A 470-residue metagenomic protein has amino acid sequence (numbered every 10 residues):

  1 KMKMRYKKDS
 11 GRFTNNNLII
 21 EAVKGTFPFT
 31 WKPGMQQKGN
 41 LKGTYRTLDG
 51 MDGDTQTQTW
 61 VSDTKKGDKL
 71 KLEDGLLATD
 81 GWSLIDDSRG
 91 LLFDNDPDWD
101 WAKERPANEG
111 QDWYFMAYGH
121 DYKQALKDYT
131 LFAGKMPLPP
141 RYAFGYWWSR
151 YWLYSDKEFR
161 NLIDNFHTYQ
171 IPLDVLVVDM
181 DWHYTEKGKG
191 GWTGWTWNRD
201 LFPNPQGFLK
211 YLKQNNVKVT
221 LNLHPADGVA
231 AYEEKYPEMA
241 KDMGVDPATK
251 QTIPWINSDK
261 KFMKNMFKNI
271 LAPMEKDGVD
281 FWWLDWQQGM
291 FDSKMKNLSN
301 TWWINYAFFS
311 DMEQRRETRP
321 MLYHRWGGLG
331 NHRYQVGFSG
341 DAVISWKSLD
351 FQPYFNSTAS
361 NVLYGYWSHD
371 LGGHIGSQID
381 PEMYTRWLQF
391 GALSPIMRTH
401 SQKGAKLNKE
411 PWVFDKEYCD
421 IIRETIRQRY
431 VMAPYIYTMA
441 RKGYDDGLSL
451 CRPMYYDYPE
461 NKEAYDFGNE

Functional and structural regions predicted by a protein language model:
K1, L70-D74, T79-W82, G110 (+6 more regions): Extracellular structured ligand-interaction cores
K1-P140, R150-Y151, D156, I163-T168: Catalytic and substrate-binding clefts that recognize carbohydrates or anionic sugar/phosphate headgroups
F27-G39, T44-T47, M51-D52, P172-I422 (+1 more regions): Aromatic- and carboxylate-enriched substrate-binding clefts and catalytic-loop regions of carbohydrate-active enzymes
V61-T64, K71-E73, A133-K135, L162-N165 (+6 more regions): Generic recognition of flexible, low-complexity loop/linker segments
G75, F166, L212, W387 (+1 more regions): A residue-level signal for conserved active-site and pocket-lining positions in enzyme catalytic cores
F132-S149, K241-P254: N-terminal small/glycine-rich loop or linker at the start of catalytic domains across soluble metabolic enzymes
Y151, F159-R160, D164-Y169, V178 (+2 more regions): C-terminal substrate/ligand-recognition segments
V413-E470: Glycan-recognition and catalytic regions of carbohydrate-active enzymes
